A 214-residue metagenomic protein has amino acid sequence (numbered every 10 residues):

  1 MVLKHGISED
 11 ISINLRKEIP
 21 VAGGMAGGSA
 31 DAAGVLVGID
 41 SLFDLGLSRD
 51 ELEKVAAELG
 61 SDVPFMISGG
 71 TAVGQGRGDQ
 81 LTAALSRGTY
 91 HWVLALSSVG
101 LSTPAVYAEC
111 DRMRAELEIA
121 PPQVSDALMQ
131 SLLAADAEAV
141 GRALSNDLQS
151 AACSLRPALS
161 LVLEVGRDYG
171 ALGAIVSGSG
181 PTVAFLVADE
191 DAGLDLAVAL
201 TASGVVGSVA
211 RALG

Functional and structural regions predicted by a protein language model:
M1-G23, S41, L45-D50, R87-G88 (+1 more regions): ATP-binding N-lobe of GHMP and related small-molecule kinases
G23-E51, F65-I67: DPxDG-like acidic metal-binding loop motif
S68, V73-G173, D191-V198, V206 (+1 more regions): Conserved, helical-rich catalytic subdomain that frames metal- and/or nucleotide-binding sites in enzyme alpha/beta
P181-V183: Conserved glycine-rich beta-strand-loop-beta hairpin in the small C-terminal domain of fold type I
A188: N-terminal loops that bind phosphate or other acidic moieties and the adjacent beta-alpha structural core
